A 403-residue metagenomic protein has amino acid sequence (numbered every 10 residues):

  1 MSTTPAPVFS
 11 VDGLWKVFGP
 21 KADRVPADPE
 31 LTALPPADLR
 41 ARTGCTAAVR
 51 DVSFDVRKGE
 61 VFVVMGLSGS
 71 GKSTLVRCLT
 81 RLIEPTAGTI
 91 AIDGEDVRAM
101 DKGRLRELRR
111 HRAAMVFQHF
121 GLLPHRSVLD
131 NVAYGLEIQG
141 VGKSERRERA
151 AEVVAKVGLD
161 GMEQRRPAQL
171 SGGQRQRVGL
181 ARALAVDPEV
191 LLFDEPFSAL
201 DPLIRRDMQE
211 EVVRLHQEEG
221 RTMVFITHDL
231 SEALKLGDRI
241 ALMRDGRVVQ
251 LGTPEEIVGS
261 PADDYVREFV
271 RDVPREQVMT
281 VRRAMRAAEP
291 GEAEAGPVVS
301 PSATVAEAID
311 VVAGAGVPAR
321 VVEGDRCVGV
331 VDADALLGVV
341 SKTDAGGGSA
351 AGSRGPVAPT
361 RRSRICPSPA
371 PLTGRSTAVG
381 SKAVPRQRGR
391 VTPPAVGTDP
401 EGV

Functional and structural regions predicted by a protein language model:
L14, D28-D38, E95-D96, E137-G140 (+1 more regions): Conserved ABC ATPase "signature" region
T80: Helix-to-loop junction immediately C-terminal to a conserved catalytic motif
R166-L170, Q174: Conserved ABC ATPase signature
A185-E189: A short, proline-enriched helix->beta-strand linker immediately N-terminal to the Walker B motif in ABC-type P-loop
L251-G252, S260, V330: ABC ATPase "signature
E294-V317, V321-E323, V331-A370, R375-S376 (+1 more regions): The conserved cystathionine-beta-synthase
